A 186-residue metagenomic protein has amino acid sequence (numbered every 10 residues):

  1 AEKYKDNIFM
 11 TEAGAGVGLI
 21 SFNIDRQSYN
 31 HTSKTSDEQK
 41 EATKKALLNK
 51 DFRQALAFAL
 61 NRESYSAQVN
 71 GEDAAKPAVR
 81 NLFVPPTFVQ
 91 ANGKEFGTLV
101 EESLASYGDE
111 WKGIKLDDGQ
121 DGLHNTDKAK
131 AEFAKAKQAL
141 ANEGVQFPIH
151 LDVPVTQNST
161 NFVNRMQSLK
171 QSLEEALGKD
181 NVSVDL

Functional and structural regions predicted by a protein language model:
A1-V69, F88-L186: Extracytoplasmic/periplasmic ligand-capture domains
R80-V89: Surface-exposed loop and adjacent secondary-structure segments within mature catalytic domains
